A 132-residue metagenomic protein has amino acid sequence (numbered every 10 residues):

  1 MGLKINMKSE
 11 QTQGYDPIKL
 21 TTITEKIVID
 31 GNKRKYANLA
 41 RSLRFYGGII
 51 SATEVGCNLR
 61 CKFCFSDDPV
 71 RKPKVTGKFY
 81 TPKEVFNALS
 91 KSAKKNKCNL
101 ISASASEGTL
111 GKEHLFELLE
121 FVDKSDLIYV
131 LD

Functional and structural regions predicted by a protein language model:
M1-E54, K62, S66-P73: N-terminal [4Fe-4S]-dependent radical SAM core
I49, S66-D132: Core AdoMet radical
V55-G56, A105: Conserved residues at beta->alpha junctions
G56-L59, L110: N-terminal capping/small domains of soluble enzymes
